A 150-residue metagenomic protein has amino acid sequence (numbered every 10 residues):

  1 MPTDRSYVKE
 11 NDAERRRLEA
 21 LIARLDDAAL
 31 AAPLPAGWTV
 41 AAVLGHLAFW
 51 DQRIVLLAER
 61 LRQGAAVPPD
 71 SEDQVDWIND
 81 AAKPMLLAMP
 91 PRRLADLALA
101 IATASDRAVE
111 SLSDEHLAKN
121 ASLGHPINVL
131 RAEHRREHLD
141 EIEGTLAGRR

Functional and structural regions predicted by a protein language model:
M1-D27, Q52-E59: Alpha-helical bundle segments that constitute or directly flank the non-heme di-iron/ferroxidase center
D4-N11, V40, P91-A98, N128-R131 (+1 more regions): Hydrophobic packing residues in well-ordered alpha-helices of helical domains and bundles
E14-L21, W50, I101-A104, A108 (+2 more regions): Amphipathic, well-ordered alpha-helical segments in soluble domains
L21-D27, V75-W77, S111: Short alpha-helical hairpin
A28-A32: Short, charged helix-helix connector/hinge segments
P33-W77, D114-R150: Short, contiguous alpha-helical
W77-H116: Acidic/histidine-rich alpha-helical segments that form the ligand environment of transition-metal centers
